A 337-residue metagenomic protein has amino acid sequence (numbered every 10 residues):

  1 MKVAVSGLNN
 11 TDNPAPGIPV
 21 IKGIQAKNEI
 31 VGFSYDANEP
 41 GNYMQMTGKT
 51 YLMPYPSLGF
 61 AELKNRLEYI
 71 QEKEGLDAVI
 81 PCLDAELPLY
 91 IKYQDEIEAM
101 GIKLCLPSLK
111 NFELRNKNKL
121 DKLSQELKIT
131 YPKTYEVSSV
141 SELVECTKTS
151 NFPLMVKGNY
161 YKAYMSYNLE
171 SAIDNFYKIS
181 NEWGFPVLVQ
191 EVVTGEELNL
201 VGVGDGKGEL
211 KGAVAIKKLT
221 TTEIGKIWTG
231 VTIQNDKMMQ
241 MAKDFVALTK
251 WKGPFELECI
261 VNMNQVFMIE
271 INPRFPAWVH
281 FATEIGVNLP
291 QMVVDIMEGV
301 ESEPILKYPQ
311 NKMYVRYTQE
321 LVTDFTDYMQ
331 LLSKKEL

Functional and structural regions predicted by a protein language model:
M1-C105: ATP-binding N-terminal substructure of ATP-dependent carboxylate-amine bond-forming enzymes
F60-N65, L106, F112-N118, M165-N168 (+1 more regions): Short, charged, surface-exposed secondary-structure boundary motifs
N111-T194, D205-E209, D236: Active-site nucleotide/adenylate-binding loops and adjacent lid/helix of ATP-dependent enzymes
L143, Q291-L337: Peripheral (often C-terminal) accessory segments that flank ATP-dependent C-N-forming ligase machineries
Y167-E170, D174-Y177, G184, Q190-K250 (+4 more regions): ATP-dependent carboxylate/phosphate-activation module, predominantly the ATP-grasp catalytic core and closely related
L257-C259: Hydrophobic residue at the +6 position relative to the catalytic HRD Asp in the kinase catalytic loop
Q265-V266: Conserved protein kinase catalytic/activation segment
